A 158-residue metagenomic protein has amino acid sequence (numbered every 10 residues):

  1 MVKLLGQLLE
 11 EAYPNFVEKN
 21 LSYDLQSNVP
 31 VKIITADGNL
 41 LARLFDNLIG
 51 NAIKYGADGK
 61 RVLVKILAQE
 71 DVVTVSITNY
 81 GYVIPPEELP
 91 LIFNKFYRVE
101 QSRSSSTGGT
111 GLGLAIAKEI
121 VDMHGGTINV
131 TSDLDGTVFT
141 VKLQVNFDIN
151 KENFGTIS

Functional and structural regions predicted by a protein language model:
M1-E10, D24: A conserved beta-strand-to-alpha-helix junction within the catalytic ATP-binding
S22-K32: Conserved catalytic submotifs in the C-terminal HATPase_c
A52-I53: Short helix-loop "hinge" at the ATP-lid/N-box region of the Bergerat-fold HATPase_c
G59-D71: Short beta-strand/loop element within the Bergerat-fold HATPase_c
I84-F96, G155: Short conserved segment of the HATPase_c
G108, G113, A117: Short alpha-helical Gxxx[C/S/T] motif in the catalytic ATP-binding
G125-G126: Conserved glycine-rich
